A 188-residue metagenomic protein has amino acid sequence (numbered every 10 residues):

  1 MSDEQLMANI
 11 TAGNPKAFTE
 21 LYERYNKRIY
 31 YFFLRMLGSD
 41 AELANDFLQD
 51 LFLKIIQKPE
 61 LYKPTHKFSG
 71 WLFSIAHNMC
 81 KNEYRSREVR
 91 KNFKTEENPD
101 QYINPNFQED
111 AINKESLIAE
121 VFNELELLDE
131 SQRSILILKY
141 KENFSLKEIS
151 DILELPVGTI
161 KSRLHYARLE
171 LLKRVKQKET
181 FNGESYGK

Functional and structural regions predicted by a protein language model:
M1-R28, I152, K173, G183-K188: N-terminal module of bacterial RNA polymerase sigma factors
N9, S39, N92, E120-N123 (+3 more regions): C-terminal edge and immediately downstream basic/flexible tail or linker adjoining helix-turn-helix-like DNA-binding
T11-E20, Y31-D50, V157, F181: Short, charged helix-capping/linker segments at alpha-helix termini
Y22-A41, K58, L125, E170 (+1 more regions): Amphipathic, Lys/Arg- and hydrophobic-enriched alpha-helical face
D46-L53, H66-N78: Structural recognition of an alpha-helix C-terminal capping motif at a helix-to-coil junction
E60-P64, S74-K94, Y166: Arg/Lys-rich amphipathic alpha helix in sigma70-family domain 2
N82, R90-L117, S145: Internal acidic/polar
I135-K139: A short pre-motif secondary-structure segment
